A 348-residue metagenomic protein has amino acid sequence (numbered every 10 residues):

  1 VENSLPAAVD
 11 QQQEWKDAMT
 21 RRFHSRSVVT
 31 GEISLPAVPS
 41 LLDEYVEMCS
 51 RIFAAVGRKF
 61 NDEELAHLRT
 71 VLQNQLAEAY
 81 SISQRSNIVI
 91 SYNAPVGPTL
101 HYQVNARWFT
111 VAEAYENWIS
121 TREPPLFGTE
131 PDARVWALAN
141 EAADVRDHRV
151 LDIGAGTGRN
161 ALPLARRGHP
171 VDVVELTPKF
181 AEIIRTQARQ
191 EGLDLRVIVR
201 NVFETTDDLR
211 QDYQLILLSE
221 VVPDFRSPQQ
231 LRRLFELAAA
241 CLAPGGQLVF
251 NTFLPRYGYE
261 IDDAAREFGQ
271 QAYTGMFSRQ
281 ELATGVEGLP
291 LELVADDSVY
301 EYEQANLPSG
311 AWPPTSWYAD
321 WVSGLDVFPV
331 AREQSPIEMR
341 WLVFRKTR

Functional and structural regions predicted by a protein language model:
V1-A142, T157-P163, R167, V174-E191 (+2 more regions): Class I (Rossmann-like) S-adenosyl-L-methionine-dependent methyltransferase catalytic domain, capturing the SAM-binding
R146-G156: Conserved class I S-adenosyl-L-methionine
L162-A165, F235-A239: A structural alpha-helix within SAM-dependent methyltransferase catalytic domains
D207-I216: A short acidic, Gly/Pro-enriched loop at the edge of an enzyme's catalytic core that lines a small-molecule cofactor
L218-V221: A short beta-strand submotif of the Rossmann-like class I SAM-dependent methyltransferase core that lines
F225-L237: A short, conserved alpha-helix within the catalytic core of class I
L242-L248: Short glycine-dipeptide loop
